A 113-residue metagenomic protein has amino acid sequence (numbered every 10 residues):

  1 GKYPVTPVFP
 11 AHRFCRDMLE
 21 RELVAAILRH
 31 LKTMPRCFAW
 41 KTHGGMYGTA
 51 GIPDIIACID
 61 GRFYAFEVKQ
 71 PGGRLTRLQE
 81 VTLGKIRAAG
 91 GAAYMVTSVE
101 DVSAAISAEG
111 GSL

Functional and structural regions predicted by a protein language model:
K2-L113: Catalytic phosphate/metal-binding cores of nucleic-acid and nucleotide-processing enzymes, i.e., regions that mediate
